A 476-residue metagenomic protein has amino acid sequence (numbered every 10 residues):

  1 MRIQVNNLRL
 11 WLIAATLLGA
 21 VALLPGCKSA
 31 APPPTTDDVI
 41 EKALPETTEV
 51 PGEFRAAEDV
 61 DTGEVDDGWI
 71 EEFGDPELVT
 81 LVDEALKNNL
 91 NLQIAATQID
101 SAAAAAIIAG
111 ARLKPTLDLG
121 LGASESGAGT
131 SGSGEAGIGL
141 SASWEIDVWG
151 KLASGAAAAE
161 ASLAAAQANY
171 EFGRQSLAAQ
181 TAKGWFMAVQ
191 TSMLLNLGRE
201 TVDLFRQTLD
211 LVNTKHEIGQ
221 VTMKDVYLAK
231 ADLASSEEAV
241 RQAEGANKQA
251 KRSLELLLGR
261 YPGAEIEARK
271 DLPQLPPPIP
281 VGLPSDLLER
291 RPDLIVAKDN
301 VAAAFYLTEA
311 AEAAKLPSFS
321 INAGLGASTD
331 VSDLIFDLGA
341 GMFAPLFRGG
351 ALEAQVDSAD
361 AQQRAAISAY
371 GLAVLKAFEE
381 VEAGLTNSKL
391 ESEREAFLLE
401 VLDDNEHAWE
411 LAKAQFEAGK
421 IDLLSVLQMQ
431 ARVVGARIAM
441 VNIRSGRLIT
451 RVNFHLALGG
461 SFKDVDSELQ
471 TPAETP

Functional and structural regions predicted by a protein language model:
R2-E84, E160, E244-E289, L456-P476: Terminal intrinsically disordered/low-complexity segments used for targeting and assembly
L10, K28, L152, A161 (+6 more regions): Periplasmic alpha-helical coiled-coil/stalk elements that build and connect Gram-negative outer-membrane
S29, G68, P76-E77, L81 (+7 more regions): Small/polar-residue-enriched beta-strand and adjacent coil segments characteristic of outer-membrane beta-barrel
L86-I107: Post-signal peptide N-terminal segment of secreted/secretory-pathway proteins
N88, A95, E145, L152 (+21 more regions): Amphipathic alpha-helical coiled-coil segments and their boundaries
A104, A111, A168, Q175 (+16 more regions): Regular, well-ordered alpha-helical segments
H216-Q220, F416-K420, A457-S461: A short glycine-centered flexible hinge/capping loop motif at secondary-structure junctions
M342, A359, A366, S388-E391 (+9 more regions): Hydrophobic, well-ordered secondary-structure elements that form the walls of internal hydrophobic environments
